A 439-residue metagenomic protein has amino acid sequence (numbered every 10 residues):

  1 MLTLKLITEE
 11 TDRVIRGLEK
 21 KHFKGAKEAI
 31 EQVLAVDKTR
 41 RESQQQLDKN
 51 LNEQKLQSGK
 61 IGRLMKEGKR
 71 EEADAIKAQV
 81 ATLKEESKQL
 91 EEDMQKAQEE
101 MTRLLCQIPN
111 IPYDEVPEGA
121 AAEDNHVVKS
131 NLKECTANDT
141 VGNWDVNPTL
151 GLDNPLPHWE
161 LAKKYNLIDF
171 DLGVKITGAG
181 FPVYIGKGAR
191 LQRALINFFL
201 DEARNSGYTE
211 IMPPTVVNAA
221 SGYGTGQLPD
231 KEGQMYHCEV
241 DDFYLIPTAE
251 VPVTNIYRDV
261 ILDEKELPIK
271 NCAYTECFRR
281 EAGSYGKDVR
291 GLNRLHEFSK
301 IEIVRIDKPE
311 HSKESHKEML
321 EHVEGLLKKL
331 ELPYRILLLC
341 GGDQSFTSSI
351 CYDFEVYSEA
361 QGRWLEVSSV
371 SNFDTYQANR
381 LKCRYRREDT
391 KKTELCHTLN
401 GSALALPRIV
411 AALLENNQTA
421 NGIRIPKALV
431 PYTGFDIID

Functional and structural regions predicted by a protein language model:
M1-D145: N-terminal alpha-helical targeting/anchoring segments
K27, K133-D439: TRNA-recognition modules of translation machinery and tRNA-sensing kinases, especially anticodon-binding
